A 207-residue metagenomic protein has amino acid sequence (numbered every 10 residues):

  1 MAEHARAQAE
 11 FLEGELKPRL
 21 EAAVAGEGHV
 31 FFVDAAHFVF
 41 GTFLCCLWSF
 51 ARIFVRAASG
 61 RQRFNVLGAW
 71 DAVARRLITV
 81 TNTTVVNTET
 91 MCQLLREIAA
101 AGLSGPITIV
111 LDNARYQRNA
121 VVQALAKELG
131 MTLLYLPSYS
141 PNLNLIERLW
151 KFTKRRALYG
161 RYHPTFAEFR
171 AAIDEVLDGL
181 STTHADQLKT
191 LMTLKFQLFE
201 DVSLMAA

Functional and structural regions predicted by a protein language model:
M1-A2, R6, L111-N113, A120 (+2 more regions): RNase H-like two-metal-ion nuclease catalytic core shared by retroviral integrases and related mobile-element nucleases
Q8-R96, F196-A206: Extended, low-complexity cationic-aromatic segments
G26-G28, E147-A207: C-terminal anion-handling pockets and recognition modules
F32, T79, Y135-P137, Y159: Structural signal for conserved beta-strand scaffold positions within catalytic alpha/beta enzyme cores
V33-H37, G68, L95, I109-A114 (+2 more regions): Short, conserved catalytic/metal-binding motifs centered on acidic residues
S49-A51, K127-E128, K151-K154: Short, hinge-like loop/turn segments at secondary-structure boundaries
I53-S59, L129-L145, Y162: RNase H-like polynucleotidyl transferase catalytic core
T88-L136: RNase H-like DDE/DDD metal-dependent nuclease/strand-transfer catalytic core used by mobile genetic elements
